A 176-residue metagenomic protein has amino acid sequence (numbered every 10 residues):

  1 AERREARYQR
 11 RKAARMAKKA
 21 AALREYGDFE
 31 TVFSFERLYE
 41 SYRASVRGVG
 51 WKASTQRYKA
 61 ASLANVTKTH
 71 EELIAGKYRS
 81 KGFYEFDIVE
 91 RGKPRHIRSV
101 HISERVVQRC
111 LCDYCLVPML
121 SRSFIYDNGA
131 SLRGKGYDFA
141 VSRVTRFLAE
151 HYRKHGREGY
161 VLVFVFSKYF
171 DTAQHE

Functional and structural regions predicted by a protein language model:
A1-T67: Non-catalytic, polymerase-adjacent accessory regions of viral genome-replication enzymes
E25-D28, C112-Q174: Active-site-proximal segment of RNA-dependent polymerases
E36-Y39, L63, T67, E104-R109 (+3 more regions): Non-catalytic, well-ordered alpha-helical scaffold segments
L38, W51, A75-R79, R153-K154: Intrinsically disordered or highly flexible coil/loop and linker segments, enriched in small and charged/polar residues
G48-Q56, K81-V106, S123-G136: Short, conserved non-catalytic motifs in the polymerase core
T67-Y84: An acidic intrinsically disordered interaction segment
K77, S103-R105, C115-M119: Short, solvent-exposed loop/edge-beta patches enriched in aromatic
